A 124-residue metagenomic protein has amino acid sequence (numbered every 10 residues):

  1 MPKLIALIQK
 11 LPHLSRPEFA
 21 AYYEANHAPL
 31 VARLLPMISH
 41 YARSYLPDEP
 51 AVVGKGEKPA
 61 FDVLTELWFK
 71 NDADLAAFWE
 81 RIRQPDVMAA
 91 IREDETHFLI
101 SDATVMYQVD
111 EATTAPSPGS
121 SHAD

Functional and structural regions predicted by a protein language model:
M1-D124: Macromolecular interaction modules
